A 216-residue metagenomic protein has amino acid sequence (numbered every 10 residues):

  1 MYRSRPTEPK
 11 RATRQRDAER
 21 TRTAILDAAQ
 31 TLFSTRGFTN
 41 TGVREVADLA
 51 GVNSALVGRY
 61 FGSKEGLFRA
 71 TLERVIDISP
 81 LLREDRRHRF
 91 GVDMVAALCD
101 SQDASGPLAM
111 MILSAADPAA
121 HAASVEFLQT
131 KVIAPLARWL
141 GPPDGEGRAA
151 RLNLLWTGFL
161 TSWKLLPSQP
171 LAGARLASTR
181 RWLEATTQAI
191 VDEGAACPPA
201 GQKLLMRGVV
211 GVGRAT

Functional and structural regions predicted by a protein language model:
M1-R36, N40-L49, A55, E65-G66 (+1 more regions): Basic, helix-initiating cap at the start of DNA-binding domains
R22-D27, T39, Y60-E84: An amphipathic alpha-helix adjacent to DNA-recognition modules
A28-T35, P107-M110, S114, L155 (+1 more regions): Solvent-exposed, amphipathic alpha-helical segments
D77-A109: Hydrophobic alpha-helical connector segments
C99-A134: Amphipathic alpha-helical segments used for helix-helix packing
H121-Q129, R138-Q202: Hydrophobic/aromatic-rich alpha-helical bundle segments in the mid-to-C-terminal region
G194-T216: A short, highly charged, low-complexity intrinsically disordered segment
